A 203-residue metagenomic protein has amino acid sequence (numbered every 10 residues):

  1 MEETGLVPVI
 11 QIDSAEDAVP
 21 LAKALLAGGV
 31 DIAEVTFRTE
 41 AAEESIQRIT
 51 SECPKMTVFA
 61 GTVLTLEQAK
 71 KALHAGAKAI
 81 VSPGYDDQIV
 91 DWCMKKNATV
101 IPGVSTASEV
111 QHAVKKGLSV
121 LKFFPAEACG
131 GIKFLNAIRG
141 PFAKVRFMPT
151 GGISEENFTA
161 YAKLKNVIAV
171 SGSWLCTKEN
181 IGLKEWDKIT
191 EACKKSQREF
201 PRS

Functional and structural regions predicted by a protein language model:
M1-Q11, P20: N-terminal amphipathic alpha-helix/helix-capping segment at the start of soluble metabolic enzymes
P8, L25, A72, L121 (+2 more regions): Conserved, mostly hydrophobic/aromatic
V9-Q11, D31-T39, M56-L64, A69 (+4 more regions): Catalytic beta/alpha-barrel core
L21, T65-A75, S108-K116, I153-A169: Catalytic cores of alpha/beta
L26, V30-C53, W174-K184: Glycine-rich, proline-tolerant flexible connector loops at the mouths of alpha/beta enzymes
L26-D31, E52-M56, L73-I80, M94-I101 (+3 more regions): Glycine-enriched alpha-helix->loop->beta-strand junction motifs that scaffold or abut catalytic
P83-I89, K122-I132, N166-K188: Glycine-rich phosphate-binding active-site loops on the catalytic face of alpha/beta enzymes
C93-A98, E179-S203: C-terminal helical cap(s) of enzyme catalytic domains, especially alpha/beta-barrels
